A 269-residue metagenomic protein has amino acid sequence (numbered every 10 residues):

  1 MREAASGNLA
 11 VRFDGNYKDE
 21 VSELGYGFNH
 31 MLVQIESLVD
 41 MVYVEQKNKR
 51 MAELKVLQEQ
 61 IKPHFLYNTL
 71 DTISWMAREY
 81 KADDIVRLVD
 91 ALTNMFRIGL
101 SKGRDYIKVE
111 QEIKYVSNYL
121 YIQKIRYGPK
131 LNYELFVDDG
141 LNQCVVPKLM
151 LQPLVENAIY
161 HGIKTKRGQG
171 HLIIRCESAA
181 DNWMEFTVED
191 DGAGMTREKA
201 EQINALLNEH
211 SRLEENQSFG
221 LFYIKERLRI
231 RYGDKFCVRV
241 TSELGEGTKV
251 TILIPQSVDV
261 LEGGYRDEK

Functional and structural regions predicted by a protein language model:
M1-I61, F65-R239, K249: Two-component histidine phosphotransfer core
V238-K269: C-terminal end segment of the histidine kinase catalytic
